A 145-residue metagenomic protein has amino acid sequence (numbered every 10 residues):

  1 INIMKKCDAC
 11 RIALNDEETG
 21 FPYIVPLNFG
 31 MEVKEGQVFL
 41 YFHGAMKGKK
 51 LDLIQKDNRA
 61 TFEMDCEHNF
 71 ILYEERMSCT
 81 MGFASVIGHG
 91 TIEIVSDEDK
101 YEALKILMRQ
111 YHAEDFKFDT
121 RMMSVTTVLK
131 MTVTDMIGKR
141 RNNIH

Functional and structural regions predicted by a protein language model:
I1-K5: Extreme N-terminal tail/first-helix region
C7-M46, F62: Short beta-strand segments
A9, I24-P26, R59, F83 (+2 more regions): Broad gene-expression machinery/nucleic-acid interaction feature
E18-P26, K47-K56, H89-V95: A broad, low-specificity signal for short, low-complexity segments enriched in glycine/proline and polar/charged
G36-V38, N58, T134-M136: Beta-strand-connecting loop/turn residues
H43-G44, K49-L72, C79: Helix-adjacent hinge/juxtasegments
E67-H145: Charged, gly/pro-rich active-site loop segments
